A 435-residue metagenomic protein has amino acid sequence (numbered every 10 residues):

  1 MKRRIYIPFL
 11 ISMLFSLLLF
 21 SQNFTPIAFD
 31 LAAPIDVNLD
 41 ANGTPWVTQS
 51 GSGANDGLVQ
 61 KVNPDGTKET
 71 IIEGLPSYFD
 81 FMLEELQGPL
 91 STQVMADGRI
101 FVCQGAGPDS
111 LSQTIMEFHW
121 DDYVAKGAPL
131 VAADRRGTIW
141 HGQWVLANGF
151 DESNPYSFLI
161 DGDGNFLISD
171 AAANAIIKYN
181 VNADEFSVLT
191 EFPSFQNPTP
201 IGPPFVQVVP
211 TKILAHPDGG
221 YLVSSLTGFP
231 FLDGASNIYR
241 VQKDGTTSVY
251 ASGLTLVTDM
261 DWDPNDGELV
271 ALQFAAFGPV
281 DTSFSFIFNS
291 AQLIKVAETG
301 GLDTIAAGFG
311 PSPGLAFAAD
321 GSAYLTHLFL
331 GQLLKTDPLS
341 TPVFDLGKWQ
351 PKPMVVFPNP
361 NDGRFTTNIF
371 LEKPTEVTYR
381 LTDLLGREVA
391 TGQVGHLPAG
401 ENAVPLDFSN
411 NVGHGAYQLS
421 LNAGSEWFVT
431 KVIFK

Functional and structural regions predicted by a protein language model:
I5, T391, H396, P405-K435: C-terminal tail/sorting-segment detector
T25-A28, K68-P76, A125-H141, S187-S194 (+2 more regions): Beta-propeller fold detector
D30-N42, D56, S77-R99, R136-F166 (+6 more regions): Beta-rich, blade/repeat-based domains predominating in secreted/periplasmic proteins but also intracellular
W46-Q49, F101-C103, I168-S169, L222-S224 (+2 more regions): Residue position within the beta-strands of beta-propeller blades
G51-D56, P108-Q113, A171-A172, P230-A235 (+2 more regions): Short, solvent-exposed loop/turn segments at conserved positions within beta-propeller repeat blades
N55-K61, Q113-M116, A175-K178, S236-Y239 (+2 more regions): A short loop-to-beta-strand structural motif that recurs across blades of beta-propeller domains
V62-T67, F118-Y123, N180-D184, V241-T246 (+2 more regions): Short loop/turn segments that connect beta-strands within beta-propeller blades
F344-E372, T382-R387, H414, K431-K435: Surface-exposed, proline-anchored Ser/Thr-rich loop/turn motifs
